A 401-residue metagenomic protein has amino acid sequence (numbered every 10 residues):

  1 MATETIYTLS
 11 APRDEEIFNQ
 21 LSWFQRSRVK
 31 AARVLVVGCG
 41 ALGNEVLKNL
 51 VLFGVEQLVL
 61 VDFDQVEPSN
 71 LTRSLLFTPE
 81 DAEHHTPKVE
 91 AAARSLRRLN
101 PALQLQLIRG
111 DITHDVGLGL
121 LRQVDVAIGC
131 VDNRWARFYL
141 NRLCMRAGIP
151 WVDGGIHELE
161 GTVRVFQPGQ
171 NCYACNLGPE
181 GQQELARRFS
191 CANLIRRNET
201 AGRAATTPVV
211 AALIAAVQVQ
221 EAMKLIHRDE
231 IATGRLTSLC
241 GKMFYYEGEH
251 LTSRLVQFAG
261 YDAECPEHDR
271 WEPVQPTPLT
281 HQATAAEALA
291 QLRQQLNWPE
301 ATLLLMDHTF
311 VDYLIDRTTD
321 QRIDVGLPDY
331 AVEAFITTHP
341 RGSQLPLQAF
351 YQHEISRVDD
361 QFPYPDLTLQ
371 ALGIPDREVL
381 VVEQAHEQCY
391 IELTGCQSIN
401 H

Functional and structural regions predicted by a protein language model:
M1-L35, P68, P328, F350-L367 (+2 more regions): N-terminal charged helix/coil linker that caps or initiates catalytic domains
L35-V37, L60: Hydrophobic Val/Ile/Leu positions in short beta-strands of Rossmann-like dinucleotide-binding domains
L42: Hydrophobic/small residue at the entry helix of a nucleotide-binding pocket
V55-N100: Glycine-rich phosphate-binding loop and adjoining beta1-alpha1-beta2 segment of Rossmann-like nucleotide-binding folds
V126-F166: ADP-ribose/adenylate-binding Rossmann-like module
Q170-V209: The feature captures the short pre-catalytic strand/loop hairpin that immediately precedes and shapes the active-site
C175, V256-D359: Cys/His-rich short segments
R196-C240: Conserved anion/nucleotide-ligand pocket segment
